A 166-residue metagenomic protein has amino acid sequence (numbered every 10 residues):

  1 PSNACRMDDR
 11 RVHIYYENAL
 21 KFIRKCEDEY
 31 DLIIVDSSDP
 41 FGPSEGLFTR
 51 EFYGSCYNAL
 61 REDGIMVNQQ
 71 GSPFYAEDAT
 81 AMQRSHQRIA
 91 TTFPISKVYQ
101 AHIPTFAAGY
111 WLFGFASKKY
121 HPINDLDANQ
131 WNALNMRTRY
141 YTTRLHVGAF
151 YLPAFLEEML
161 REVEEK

Functional and structural regions predicted by a protein language model:
P1-D63, A76-M82: The AdoMet/dcAdoMet-binding core of the Class I SAM-like
H13-Y15, V67, K97: Hydrophobic/aromatic beta-strand patches that form the interior of the parallel beta-sheet core in alpha/beta enzyme
F22, A101-I103: Generic recognition of flexible, low-complexity loop/linker segments
S38, A101, K119: Flexible loop residues that form catalytic and substrate-binding hotspots at small-molecule/glycan-binding clefts
D39-P40, G71-Y75, P104-T105: Short "lid" loop at the C-terminus of a central beta-strand within the Rossmann-like core of SAM-dependent
Y53-Y57, A79-Q100, G114-A116: Conserved Class I S-adenosyl-L-methionine
D63-Q70: Conserved beta-strand signature within the Rossmann-like core of class I S-adenosyl-L-methionine
A108-K166: SAM/dcSAM-binding transferase cores
